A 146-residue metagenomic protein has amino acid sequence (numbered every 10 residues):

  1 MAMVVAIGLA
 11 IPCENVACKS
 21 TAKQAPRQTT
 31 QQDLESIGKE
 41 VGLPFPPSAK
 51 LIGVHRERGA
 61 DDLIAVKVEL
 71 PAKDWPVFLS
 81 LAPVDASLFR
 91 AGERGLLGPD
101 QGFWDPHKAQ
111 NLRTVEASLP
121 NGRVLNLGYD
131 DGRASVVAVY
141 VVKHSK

Functional and structural regions predicted by a protein language model:
A2-P12: Bacterial N-terminal signal peptides
E14-N15, K19-S20: Bacterial signal peptide processing site
P26-L51, L96: N-terminal "mature-domain start" segment
F45-G53, L119-N126: Short small/polar-residue motifs
F45-S48, V54-Q110: Mature extracytoplasmic domains of secretory-pathway proteins
V84-K143: Extracytosolic low-complexity repeat regions of secreted or lipid-anchored proteins
K146: Active-site-adjacent structural elements in enzyme catalytic domains
